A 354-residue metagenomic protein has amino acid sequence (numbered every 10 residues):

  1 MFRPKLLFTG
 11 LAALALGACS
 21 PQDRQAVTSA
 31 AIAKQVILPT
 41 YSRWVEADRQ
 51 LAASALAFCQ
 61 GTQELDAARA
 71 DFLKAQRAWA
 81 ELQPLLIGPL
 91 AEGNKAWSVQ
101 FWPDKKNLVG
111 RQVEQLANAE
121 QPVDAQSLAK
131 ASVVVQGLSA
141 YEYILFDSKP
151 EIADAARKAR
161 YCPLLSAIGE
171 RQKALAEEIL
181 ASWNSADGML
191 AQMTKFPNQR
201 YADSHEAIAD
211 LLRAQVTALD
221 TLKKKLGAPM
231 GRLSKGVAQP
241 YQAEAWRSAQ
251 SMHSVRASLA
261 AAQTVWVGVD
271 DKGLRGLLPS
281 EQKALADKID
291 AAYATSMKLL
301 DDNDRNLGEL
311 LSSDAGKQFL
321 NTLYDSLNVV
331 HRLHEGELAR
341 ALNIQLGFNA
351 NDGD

Functional and structural regions predicted by a protein language model:
M1-F8: Bacterial N-terminal signal peptides that target proteins for export
L16-A18: C-terminal motif of bacterial Sec signal peptides marking the signal peptidase cleavage site
D23-D354: Mature extracytoplasmic or organellar-lumen-exposed domains after removal of signal/transit peptides
